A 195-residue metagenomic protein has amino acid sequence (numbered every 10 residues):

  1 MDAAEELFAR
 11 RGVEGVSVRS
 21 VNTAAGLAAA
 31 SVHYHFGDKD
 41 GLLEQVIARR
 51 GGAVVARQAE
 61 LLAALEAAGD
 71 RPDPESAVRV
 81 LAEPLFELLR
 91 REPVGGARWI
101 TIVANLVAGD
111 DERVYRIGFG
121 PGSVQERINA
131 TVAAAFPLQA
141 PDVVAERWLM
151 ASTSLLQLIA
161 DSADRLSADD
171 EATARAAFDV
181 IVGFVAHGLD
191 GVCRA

Functional and structural regions predicted by a protein language model:
M1, V55, E75-A82, W148 (+1 more regions): Short, amphipathic alpha-helical "lid/cap" segments that border enzyme active or binding sites
M1-E5, V21-N22, V46-L61: Generic hydrophobic, amphipathic alpha-helix propensity
A3-R10, R57-A64, I102, L106 (+1 more regions): Solvent-exposed, amphipathic alpha-helical segments
L7-R49: Helix-turn-helix
A59-A97: Hydrophobic alpha-helical connector segments
S76-R79, G95-T101, D110-F136, A145-E146: Amphipathic alpha-helical packing segments from all-alpha helical-bundle domains
L81, L85, I100-V107, A151-L155 (+1 more regions): Short alpha-helical scaffolding segments that buttress acidic/His motifs in well-ordered protein cores
G122-A195: C-terminal peripheral helix-coil segments that are non-catalytic and often amphipathic
